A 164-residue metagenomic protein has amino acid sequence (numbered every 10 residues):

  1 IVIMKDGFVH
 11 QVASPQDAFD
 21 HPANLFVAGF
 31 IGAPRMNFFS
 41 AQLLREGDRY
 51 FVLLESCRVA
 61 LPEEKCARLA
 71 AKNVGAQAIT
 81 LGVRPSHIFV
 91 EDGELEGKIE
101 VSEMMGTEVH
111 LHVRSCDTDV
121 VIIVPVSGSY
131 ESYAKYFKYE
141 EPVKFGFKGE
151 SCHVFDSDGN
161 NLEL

Functional and structural regions predicted by a protein language model:
I1-V59: Internal alpha/beta loop-helix hairpins
P34-F38, R45-L164: Non-catalytic connector elements of ABC transporters
